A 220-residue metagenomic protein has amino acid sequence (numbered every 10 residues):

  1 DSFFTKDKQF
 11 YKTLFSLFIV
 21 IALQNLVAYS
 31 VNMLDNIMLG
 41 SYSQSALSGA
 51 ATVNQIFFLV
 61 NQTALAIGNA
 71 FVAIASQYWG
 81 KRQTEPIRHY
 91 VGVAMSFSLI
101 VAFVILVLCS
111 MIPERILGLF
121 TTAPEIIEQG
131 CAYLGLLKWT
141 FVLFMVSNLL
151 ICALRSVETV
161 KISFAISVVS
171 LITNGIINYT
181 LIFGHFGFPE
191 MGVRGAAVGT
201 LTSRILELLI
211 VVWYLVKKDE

Functional and structural regions predicted by a protein language model:
D1-I21, A75-V142, P189-E220: Short alpha-helical transmembrane segments in multi-pass integral membrane proteins
Y11-S30, L34, I56-T63, W139 (+1 more regions): Residue-level signal for short hydrophobic patches within transmembrane helices of multi-pass membrane transporters
I21, N25, N36-I37, A73 (+6 more regions): Transmembrane alpha-helix boundary and packing residues in multipass membrane permease domains and related
S30-S48, L117-P124, T180-M191: Helix-terminus/linker motif at the lipid-water interface of multi-pass membrane proteins
L39-F58, Y90, P124-Q129, V193-G195: Interfacial/gating helices of multi-pass transporter permease domains
L47-V107, F144-S163: Small-residue-rich hydrophobic transmembrane alpha-helices
L59-Q62, N174-N178, L208-V212: Hydrophobic transmembrane alpha-helices of multi-pass small-molecule transporters
S98, L154-T180, R194-A197, L201: Alpha-helical transmembrane segments of multi-pass membrane transporters/permeases
